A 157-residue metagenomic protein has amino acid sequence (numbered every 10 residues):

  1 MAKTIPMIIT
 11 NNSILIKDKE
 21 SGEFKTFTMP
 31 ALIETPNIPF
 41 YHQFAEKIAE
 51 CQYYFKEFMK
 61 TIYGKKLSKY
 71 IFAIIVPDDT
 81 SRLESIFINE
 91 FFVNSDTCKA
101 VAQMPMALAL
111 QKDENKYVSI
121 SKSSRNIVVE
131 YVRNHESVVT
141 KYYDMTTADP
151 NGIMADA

Functional and structural regions predicted by a protein language model:
M1-I75, L83-E84, V138-A157: Conserved phosphate-binding loops in N-terminal lobes of ATP-dependent enzymes of the actin/Hsp70/sugar-kinase
M1-K3, V93-R125: Conserved phosphate-binding catalytic cores of ATP/NTP-utilizing and phosphoryl-transfer enzymes
M7-S13, E114-E136, T146-T147: A short acidic Gly-Thr/Ser loop motif
K69-D79, M104-K112: Short, glycine/charge-rich beta-strand/loop segments that flank catalytic centers and engage negatively charged groups
P77-S85, S123-V128: Gly/Ser/Thr-rich loops at beta-strand to alpha-helix junctions that form or flank small-molecule/cofactor-binding
S85-I86, E114: Conserved strand-to-helix beginnings and helix N-cap segments that scaffold or border functional pockets
I86-N94: Short, aromatic/basic amphipathic alpha-helical patches
S95-Q103, E130-V139: Short, surface-exposed, charge-dense and proline/glycine-enriched linear segments
